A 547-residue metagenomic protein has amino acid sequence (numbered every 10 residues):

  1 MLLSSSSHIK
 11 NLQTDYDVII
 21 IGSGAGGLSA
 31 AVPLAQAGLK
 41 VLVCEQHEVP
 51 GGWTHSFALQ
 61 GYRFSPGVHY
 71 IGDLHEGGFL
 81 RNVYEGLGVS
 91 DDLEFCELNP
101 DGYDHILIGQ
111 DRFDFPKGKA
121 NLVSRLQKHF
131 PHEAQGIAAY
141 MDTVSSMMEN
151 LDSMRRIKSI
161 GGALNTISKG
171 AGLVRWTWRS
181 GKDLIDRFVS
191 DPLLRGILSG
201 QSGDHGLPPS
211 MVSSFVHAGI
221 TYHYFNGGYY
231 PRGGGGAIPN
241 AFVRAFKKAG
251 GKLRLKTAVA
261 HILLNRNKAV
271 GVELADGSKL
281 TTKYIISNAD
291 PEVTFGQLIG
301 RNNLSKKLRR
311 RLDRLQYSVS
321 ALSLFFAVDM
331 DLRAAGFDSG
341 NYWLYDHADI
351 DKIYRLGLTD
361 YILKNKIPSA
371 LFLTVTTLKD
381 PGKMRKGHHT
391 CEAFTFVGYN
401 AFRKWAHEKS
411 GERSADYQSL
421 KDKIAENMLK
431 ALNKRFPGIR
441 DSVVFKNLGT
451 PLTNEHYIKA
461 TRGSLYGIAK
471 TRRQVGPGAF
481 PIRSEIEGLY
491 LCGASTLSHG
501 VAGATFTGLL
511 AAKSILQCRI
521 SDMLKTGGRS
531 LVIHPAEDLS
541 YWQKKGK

Functional and structural regions predicted by a protein language model:
M1-V18, Q36-A37, T471-V475, M523-K547: Extreme N-terminal leader/targeting segments of oxidoreductases
S6-S146, I468-K470: N-terminal glycine-rich phosphate/pyrophosphate-binding loop and immediately adjacent elements
V68, A494-I515: A conserved FAD-binding loop/helix module that cradles the flavin
G109-V212: Rossmann-like flavin
D191-P208, P368-T374, L429-S498: A glycine-rich dinucleotide-binding beta-alpha-beta segment and adjacent secondary-structure elements that constitute
G219-E273: Helical element adjacent to the flavin cofactor pocket in flavoenzyme catalytic cores
Y230, A260-R385: Mid-domain catalytic core of redox enzymes that form a hydrophobic substrate pocket/lid adjacent to a catalytic redox
D329-G449: C-terminal segments that line or cap access tunnels to active or ligand-binding sites in enzymes and enzyme-associated
